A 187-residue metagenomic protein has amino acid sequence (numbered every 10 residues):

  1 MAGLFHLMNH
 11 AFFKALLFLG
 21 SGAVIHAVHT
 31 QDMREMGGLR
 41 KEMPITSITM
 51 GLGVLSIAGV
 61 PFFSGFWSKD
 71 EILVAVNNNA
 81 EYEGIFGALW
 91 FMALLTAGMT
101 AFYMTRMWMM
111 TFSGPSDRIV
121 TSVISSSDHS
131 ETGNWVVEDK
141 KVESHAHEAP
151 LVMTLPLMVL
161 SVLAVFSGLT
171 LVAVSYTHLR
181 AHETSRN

Functional and structural regions predicted by a protein language model:
M1-R34: Alpha-helical multi-pass transmembrane bundles of energy-transducing inner-membrane proteins
G3, L7, A23, G51-I57 (+2 more regions): Hydrophobic alpha-helical transmembrane segments of multi-pass small-molecule transporters/permeases
K14, F18, G87-V142: Predominantly late transmembrane helices and immediately cytosolic-facing juxtamembrane segments
R40-T49, E81-A88: Membrane-interfacial loop-to-helix junctions in multi-pass transporters
M43-T49, E148-S161: Alpha-helical transmembrane segments and their helix-start/interface "positive-inside/aromatic belt" motifs in integral
A58-S64, L163-Y176: Alpha-helical transmembrane segments and their membrane-interface junctions in multi-pass membrane proteins
D70-I85, W90: Interfacial segments of multi-pass membrane proteins
H178-N187: Residue-level detector of conserved catalytic or cofactor/ligand-binding positions in enzyme active sites
